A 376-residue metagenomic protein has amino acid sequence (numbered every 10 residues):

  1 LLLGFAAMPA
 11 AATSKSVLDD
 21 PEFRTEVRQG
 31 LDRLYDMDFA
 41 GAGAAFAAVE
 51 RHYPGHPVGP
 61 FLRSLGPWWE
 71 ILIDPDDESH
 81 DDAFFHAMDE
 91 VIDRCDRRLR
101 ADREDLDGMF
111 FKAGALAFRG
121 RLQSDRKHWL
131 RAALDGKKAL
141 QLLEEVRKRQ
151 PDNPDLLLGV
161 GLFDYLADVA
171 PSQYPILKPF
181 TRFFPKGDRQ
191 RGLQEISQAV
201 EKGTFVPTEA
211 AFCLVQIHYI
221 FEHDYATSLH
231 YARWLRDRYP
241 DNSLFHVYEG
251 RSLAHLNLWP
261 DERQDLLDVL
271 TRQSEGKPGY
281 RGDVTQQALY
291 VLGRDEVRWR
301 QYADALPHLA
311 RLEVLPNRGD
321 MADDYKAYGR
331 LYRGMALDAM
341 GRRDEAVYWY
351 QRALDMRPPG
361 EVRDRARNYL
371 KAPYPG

Functional and structural regions predicted by a protein language model:
T13-Q29, R33-F46, G55, R63-F205 (+3 more regions): Short coil/linker segments at helix-helix boundaries
R28, L62, W69, F111 (+8 more regions): "A position-specific structural signal for the A-helix of alpha-solenoid helical repeats
E50-R51, D93, L140-Q141, K148 (+5 more regions): Amphipathic alpha-helical segments of tetratricopeptide repeats
H56-P57, D105, N153, V206-P207 (+5 more regions): Residue-level recognition of tetratricopeptide repeat
W69, F118, L166, I220 (+4 more regions): Register position in tetratricopeptide repeats
D135-K137, D188-Q194, H223-H230, P260-Q264 (+2 more regions): Structural signature of tandem alpha-helical TPR/SEL1-like repeats, specifically the intra-repeat loop/turn
E345-G376: Terminal, low-structured helical/coil segments at or just beyond the last alpha-helical repeat
